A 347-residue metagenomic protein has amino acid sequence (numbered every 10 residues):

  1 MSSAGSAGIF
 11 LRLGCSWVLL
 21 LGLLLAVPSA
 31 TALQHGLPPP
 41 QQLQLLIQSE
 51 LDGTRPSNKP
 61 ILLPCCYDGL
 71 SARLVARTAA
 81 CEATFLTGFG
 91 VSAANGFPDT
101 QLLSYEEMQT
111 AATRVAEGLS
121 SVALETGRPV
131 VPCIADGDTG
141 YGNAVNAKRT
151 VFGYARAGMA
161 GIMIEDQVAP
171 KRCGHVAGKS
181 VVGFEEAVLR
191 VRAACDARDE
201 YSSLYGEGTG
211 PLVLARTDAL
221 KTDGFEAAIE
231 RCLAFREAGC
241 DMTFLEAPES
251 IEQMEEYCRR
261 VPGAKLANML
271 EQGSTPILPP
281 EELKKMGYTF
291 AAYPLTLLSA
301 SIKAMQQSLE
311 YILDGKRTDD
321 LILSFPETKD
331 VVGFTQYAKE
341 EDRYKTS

Functional and structural regions predicted by a protein language model:
M1-F10: N-terminal secretory signal peptides that target proteins for export/translocation
L11-P28: Cleavable N-terminal signal peptides of Sec/SRP-targeted secreted and luminal proteins
A30-A32: Boundary at the C-terminal end of the N-terminal hydrophobic targeting segment
H35-L43, T296-S347: Extended, intrinsically disordered, low-complexity segments
G36-C133, G137-G263, A267, I277-M286: Alpha/beta enzyme core
E271-A300: Active-site/pore-lining binding-face segments in mid-to-C-terminal subdomains
